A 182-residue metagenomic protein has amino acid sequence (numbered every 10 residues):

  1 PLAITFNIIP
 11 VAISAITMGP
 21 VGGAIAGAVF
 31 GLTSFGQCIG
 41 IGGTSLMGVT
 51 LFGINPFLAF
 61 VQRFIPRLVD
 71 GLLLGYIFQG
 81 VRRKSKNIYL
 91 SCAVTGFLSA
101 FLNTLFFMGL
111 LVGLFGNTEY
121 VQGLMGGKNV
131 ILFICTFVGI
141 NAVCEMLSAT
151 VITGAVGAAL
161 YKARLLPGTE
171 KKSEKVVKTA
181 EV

Functional and structural regions predicted by a protein language model:
P1-V182: Loop-helix junctions at membrane interfaces
